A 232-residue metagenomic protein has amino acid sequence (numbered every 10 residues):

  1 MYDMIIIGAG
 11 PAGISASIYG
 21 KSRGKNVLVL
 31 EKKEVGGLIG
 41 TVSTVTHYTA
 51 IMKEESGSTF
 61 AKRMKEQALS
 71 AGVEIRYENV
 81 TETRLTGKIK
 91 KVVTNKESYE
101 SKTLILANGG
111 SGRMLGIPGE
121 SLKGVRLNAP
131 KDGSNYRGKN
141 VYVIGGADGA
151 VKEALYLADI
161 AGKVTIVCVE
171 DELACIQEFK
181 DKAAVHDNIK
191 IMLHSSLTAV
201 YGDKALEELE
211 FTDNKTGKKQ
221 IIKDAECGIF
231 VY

Functional and structural regions predicted by a protein language model:
M1-I7, S22-R23, V73-N140, E210 (+2 more regions): FAD-binding core/adjacent interface of flavoenzyme oxidoreductases
M1-Y2, I6-V35, N128-I176, T216-Q220 (+1 more regions): Rossmann-like dinucleotide/flavin-binding elements
G20-K21, V42-V45, P118-L122, Y156-D159 (+2 more regions): Short, glycine/charged-enriched secondary-structure capping and boundary segments
K33-S56, I176-V185: Conserved N-terminal glycine-rich FAD pyrophosphate-binding loop of Rossmann-like flavoproteins
Y48-I75: Conserved FAD-binding subdomain of flavin-dependent enzymes
E55-T59, E120, A174: Residues at secondary-structure transition points
K65-T94, S98-S101, D159-Y232: A Rossmann-like FAD-binding core segment of flavoenzymes
